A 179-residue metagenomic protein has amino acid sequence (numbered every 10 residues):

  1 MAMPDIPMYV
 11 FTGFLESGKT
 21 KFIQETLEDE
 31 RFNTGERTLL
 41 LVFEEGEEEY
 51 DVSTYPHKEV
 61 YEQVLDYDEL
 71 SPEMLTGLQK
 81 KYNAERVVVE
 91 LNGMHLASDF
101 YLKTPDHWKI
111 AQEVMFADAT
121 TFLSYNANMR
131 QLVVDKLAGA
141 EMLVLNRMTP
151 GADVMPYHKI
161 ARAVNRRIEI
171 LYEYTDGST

Functional and structural regions predicted by a protein language model:
A2-T12, E16-S17, K21-L123: Nucleotide-state-sensitive switch-loop elements of NTP-binding domains
R86-E173: Phosphate/Mg2+-binding loops and adjacent switch elements in nucleotide/diphosphate-handling enzyme cores
T179: Anionic-ligand-binding alpha/beta catalytic cores of soluble enzymes and soluble regulatory domains that recognize
